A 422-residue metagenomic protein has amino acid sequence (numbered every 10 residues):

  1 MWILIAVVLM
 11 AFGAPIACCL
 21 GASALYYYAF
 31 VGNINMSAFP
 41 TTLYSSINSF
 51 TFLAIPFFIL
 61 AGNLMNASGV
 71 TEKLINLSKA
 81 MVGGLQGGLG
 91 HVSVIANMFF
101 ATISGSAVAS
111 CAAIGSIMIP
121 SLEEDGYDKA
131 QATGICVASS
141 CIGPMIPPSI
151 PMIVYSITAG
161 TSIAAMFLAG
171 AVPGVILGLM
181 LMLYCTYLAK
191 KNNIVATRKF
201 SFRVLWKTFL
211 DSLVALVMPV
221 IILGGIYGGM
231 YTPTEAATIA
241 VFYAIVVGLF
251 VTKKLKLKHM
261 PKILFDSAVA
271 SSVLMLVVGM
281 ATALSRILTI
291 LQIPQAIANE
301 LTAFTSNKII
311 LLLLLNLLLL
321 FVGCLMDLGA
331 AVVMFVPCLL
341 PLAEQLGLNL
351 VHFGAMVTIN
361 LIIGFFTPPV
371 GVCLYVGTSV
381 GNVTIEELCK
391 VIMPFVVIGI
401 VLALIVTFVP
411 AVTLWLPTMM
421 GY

Functional and structural regions predicted by a protein language model:
M1-Y422: Alpha-helical transmembrane segments of multi-pass membrane transport proteins
